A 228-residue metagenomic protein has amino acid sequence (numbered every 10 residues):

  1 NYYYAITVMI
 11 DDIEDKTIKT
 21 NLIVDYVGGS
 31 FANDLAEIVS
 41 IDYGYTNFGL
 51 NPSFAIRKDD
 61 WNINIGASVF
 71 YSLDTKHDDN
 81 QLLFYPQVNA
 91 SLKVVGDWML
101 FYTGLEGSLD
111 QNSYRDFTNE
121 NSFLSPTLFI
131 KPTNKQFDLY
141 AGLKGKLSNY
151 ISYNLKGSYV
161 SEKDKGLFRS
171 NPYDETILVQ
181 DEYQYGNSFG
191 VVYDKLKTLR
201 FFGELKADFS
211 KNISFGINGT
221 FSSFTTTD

Functional and structural regions predicted by a protein language model:
N1, G29-F31, A36, S40-Y43: Flexible loop and strand-edge segments within Gram-negative outer membrane beta-barrel domains
N1-M9, K19-G29: Outer-membrane beta-barrel proteins and related beta-barrel translocases across Gram-negative bacteria
Y4-A5, G49-N51, L139: Short structured motifs
K19-V27, Y43-D74, N212, G216-F221: Surface-exposed extracellular loop regions of Gram-negative outer-membrane beta-barrel proteins
S40-T46, R57, N80-L82, K197: Short, contiguous, pocket-lining structural segments that sit at or immediately flank catalytic/ligand-binding sites
N62, G66-D228: Exposed, low-structure sequence patches enriched in small/polar residues
